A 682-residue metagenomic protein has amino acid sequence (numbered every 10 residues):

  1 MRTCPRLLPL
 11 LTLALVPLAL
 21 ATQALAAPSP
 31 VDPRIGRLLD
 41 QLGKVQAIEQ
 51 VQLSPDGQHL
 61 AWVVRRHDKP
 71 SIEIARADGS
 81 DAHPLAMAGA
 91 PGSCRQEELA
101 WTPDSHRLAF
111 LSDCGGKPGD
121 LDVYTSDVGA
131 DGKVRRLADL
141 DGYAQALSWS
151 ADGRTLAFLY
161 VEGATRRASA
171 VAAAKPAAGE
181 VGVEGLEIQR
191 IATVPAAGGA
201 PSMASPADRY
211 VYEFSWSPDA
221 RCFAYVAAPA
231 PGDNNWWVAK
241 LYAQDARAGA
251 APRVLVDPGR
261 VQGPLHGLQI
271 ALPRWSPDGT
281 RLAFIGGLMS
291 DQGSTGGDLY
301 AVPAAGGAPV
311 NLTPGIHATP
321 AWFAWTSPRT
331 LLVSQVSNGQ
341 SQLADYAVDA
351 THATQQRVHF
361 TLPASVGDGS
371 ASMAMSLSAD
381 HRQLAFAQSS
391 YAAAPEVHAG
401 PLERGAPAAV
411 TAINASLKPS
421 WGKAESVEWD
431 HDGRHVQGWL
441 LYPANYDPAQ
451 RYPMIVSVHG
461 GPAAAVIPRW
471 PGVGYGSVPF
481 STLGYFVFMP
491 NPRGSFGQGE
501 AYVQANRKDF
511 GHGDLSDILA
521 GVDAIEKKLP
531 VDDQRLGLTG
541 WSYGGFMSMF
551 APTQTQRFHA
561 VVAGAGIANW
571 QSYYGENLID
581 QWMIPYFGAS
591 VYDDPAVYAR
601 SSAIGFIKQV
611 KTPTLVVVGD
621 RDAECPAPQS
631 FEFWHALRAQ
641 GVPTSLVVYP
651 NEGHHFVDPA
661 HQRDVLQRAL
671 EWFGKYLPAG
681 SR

Functional and structural regions predicted by a protein language model:
D40-P70: Beta-strand-rich domains and repeat architectures in extracellular enzymes and scaffolds, especially beta-propellers
P55-D56, P103-D104, A151-D152, P218-D219 (+3 more regions): Residue-level detector of Asp-centered blade-edge/turn motifs that repeat once per structural unit in beta-propeller
G57-L60, L108-A109, G153-L156, F223 (+3 more regions): Hydrophobic beta-strand positions that form the internal "hydrophobic ladder" of WD40/Gbeta-like beta-propeller blades
V64-E73, G89-R95, L111-Y124, D139-Q145 (+12 more regions): A flexible loop/linker signature enriched in serine peptidases of the S9 family
R76-S80, D127-D131, P195-G199, D245-G249 (+3 more regions): Short loop/turn segments that connect beta-strands within beta-propeller blades
H83-M87, R135-A138, S202-S205, P252-D257 (+3 more regions): Beta-propeller fold detector
S372-R682: Serine-hydrolase catalytic core recognition
